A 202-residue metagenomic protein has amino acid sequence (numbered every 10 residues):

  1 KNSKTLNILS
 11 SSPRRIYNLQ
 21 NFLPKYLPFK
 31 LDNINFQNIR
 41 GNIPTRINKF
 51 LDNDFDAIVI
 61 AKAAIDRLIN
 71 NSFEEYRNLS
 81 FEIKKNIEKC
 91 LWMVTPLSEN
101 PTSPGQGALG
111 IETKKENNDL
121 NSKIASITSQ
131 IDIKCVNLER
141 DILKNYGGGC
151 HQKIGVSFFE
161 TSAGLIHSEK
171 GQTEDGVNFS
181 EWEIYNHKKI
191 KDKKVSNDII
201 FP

Functional and structural regions predicted by a protein language model:
N2-I16: Short loop->beta-strand "edge-of-pocket" segments that line small-molecule binding or catalytic clefts across diverse
I16, N21, K25-P202: Small-molecule-sensing regulatory modules
